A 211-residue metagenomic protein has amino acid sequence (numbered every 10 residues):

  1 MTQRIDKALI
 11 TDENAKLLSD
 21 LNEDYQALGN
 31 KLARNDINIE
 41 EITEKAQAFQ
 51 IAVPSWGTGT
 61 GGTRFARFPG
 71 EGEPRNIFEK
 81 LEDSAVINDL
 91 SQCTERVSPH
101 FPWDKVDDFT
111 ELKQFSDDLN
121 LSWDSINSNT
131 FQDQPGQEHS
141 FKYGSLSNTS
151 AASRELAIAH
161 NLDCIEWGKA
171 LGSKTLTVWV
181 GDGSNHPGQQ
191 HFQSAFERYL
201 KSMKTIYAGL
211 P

Functional and structural regions predicted by a protein language model:
M1-T149: Alpha/beta catalytic barrel-like cores
Q3-R4, D20, N30-K45, S122 (+1 more regions): Active-site acidic/histidine proton-transfer and metal-coordination neighborhood in alpha/beta enzyme cores
